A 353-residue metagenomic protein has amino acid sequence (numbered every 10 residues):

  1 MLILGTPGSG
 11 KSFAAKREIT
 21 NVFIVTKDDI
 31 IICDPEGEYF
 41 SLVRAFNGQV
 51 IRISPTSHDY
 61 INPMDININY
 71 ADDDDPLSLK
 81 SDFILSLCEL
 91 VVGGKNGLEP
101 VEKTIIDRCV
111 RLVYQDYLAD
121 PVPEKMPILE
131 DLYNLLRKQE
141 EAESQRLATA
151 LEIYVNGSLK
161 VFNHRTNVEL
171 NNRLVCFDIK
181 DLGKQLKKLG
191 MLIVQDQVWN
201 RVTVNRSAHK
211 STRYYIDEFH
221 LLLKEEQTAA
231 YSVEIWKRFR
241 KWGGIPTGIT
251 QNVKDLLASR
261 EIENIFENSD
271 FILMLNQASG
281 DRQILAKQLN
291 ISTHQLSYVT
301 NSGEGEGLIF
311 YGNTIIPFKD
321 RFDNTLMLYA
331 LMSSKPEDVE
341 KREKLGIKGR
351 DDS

Functional and structural regions predicted by a protein language model:
M1-P55: Glycine-rich phosphate-binding loop of nucleotide-binding enzymes
T6-G8, V253-S353: C-terminal regions of RecA-like/P-loop NTPase motor modules
P7-K16, L77, S81, K187-M191 (+1 more regions): Short, charged, low-complexity patches
T26-D28, K210, S269-D270: Short coil/turn connectors at secondary-structure junctions
G37-Q49, P55-S57, N62-G244, L257-R260 (+2 more regions): P-loop NTPase motor domains
T250: H-loop/switch region of ABC-family ATPase nucleotide-binding domains
